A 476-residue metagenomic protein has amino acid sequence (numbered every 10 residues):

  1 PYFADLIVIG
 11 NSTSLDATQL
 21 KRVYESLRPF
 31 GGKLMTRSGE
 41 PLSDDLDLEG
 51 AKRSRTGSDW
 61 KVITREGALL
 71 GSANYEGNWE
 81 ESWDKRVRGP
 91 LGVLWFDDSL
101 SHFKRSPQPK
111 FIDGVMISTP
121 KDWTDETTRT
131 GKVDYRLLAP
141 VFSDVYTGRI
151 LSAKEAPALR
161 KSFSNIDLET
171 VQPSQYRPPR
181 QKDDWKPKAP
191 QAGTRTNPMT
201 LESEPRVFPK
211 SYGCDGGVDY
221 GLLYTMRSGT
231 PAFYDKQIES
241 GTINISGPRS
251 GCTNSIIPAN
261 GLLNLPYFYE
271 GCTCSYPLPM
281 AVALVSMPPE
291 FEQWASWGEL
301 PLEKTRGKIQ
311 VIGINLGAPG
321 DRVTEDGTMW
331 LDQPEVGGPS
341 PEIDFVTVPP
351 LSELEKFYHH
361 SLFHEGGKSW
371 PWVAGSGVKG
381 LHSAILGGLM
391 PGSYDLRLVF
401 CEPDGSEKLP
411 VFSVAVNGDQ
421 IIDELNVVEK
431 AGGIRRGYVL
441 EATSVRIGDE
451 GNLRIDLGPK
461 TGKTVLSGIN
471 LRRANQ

Functional and structural regions predicted by a protein language model:
P1, V8-I9, L34-E303: Secretory-pathway ectodomains
Y2, F30-G31, P391-G392: Beta-strand-connecting loops/turns
A4-A17: A short SAM/SAH-binding and catalytic strip from SAM-dependent methyltransferases
T13, S38-E40, D122, Y269 (+3 more regions): A mature extracytoplasmic/lumenal domain signature
L15-L20, C274, S406-E407, T464-V465: Extracytoplasmic/secreted cell-surface and envelope-processing proteins
A17-G32: A short glycine-rich, Lys/Arg-flanked "PGG" loop and its adjoining helix->strand segment in the class I
Q19-L20, L42, G71, G462: Stable alpha-helical elements in mature extracytoplasmic
L34, Q293-Q476: Compositionally biased, intrinsically disordered or flexible polar/acidic segments
